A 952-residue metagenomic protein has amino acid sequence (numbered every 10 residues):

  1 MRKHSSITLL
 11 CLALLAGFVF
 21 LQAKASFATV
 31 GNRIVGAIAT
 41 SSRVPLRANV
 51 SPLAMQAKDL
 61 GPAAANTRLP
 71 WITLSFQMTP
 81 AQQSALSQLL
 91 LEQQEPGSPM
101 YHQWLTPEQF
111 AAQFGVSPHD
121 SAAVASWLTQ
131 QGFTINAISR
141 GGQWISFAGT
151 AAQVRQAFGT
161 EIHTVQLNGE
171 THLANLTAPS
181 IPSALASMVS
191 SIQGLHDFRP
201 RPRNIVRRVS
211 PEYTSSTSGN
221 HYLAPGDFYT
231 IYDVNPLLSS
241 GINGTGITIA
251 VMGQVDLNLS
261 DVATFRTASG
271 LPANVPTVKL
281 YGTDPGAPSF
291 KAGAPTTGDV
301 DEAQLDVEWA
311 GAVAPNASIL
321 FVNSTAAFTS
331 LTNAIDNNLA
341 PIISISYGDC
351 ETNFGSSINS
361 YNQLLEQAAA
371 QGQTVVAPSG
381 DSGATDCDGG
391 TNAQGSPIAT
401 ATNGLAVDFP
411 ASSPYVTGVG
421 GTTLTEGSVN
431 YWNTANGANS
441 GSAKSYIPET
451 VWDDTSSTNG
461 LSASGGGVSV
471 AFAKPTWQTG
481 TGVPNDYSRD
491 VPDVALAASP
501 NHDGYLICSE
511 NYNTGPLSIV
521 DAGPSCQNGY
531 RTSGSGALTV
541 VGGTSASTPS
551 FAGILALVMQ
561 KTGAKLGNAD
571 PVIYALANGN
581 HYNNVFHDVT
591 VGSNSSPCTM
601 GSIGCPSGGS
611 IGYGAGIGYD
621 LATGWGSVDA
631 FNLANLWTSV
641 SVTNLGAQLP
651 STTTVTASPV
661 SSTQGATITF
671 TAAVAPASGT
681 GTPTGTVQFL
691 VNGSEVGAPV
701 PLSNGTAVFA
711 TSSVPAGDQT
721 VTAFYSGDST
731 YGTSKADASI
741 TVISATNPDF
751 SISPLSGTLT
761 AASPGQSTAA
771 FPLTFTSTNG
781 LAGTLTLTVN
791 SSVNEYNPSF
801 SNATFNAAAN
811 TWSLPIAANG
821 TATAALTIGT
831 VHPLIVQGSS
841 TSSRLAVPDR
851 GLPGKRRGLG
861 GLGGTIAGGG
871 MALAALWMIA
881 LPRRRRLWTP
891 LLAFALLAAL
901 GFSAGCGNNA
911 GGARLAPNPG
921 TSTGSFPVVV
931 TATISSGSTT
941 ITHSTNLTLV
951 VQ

Functional and structural regions predicted by a protein language model:
L10-V19, A893-G901: Bacterial N-terminal signal peptides
Q22-Q56, N644-L649, A745-G757: Boundary/junction segments of secreted and surface-exposed precursor proteins
T29-R140, S146-F147, A151-G421, S456-G543 (+4 more regions): Substrate-binding/charge-relay-adjacent region of secreted/lumenal peptidase catalytic domains
T79-P80, A151-A152, V255-N258, T423-E426 (+6 more regions): Acidic glycine-/aspartate-rich tracts in secreted/extracellular proteins
P414, G418-S462: Polar, glycine-rich mid-to-C-terminal structural blocks that act as macromolecule-binding/assembly scaffolds
G427, T481, M559-L621: An often Trp-containing, charged/polar helix-loop segment at the C-terminal end of enzyme catalytic cores
Y619-Q648: A recurrent domain-boundary module in secreted/ectodomain proteins
N644-L896, L900-Q952: Solvent-exposed beta-strand/loop surfaces, strongest in extracytoplasmic domains of secreted and cell-surface proteins
